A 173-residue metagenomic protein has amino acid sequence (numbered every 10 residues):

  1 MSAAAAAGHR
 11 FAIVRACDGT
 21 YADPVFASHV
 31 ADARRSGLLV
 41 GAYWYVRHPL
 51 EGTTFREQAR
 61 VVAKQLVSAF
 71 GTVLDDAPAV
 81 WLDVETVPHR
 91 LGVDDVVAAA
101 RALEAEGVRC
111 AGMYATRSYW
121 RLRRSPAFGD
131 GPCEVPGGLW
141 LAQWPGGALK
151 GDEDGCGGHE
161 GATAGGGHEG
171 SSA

Functional and structural regions predicted by a protein language model:
M1-A7, G151, E160: Glycan-binding loop/region signatures in secreted carbohydrate-active enzymes
S2-R109: Substrate-binding cleft of extracellular glycoside hydrolase catalytic domains
V61-A173: Surface-exposed substrate-engagement region within the catalytic domains of secreted or surface-exposed extracellular
